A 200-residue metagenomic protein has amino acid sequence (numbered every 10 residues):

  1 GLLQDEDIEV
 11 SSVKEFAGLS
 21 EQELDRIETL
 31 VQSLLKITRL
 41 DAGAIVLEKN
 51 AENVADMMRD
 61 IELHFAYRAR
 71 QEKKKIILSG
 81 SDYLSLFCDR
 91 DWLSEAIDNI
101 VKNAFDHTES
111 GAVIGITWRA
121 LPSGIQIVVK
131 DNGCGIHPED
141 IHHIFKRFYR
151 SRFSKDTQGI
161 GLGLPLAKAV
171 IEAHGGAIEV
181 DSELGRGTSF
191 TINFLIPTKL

Functional and structural regions predicted by a protein language model:
S12, A42-L47, S85-C88: Conserved micro-motifs of the catalytic ATP-binding
Q22-I27: Short alpha-helical segment of the dimerization/phosphotransfer core of two-component systems
E48-A51, R70, K75-L84: Conserved catalytic submotifs in the C-terminal HATPase_c
V54, G135-K146: Short helix N-cap motif at coil->helix boundaries in the Bergerat
A104-F105: Short helix-loop "hinge" at the ATP-lid/N-box region of the Bergerat-fold HATPase_c
G111-S123: Short beta-strand/loop element within the Bergerat-fold HATPase_c
G175-G176: Conserved glycine-rich
